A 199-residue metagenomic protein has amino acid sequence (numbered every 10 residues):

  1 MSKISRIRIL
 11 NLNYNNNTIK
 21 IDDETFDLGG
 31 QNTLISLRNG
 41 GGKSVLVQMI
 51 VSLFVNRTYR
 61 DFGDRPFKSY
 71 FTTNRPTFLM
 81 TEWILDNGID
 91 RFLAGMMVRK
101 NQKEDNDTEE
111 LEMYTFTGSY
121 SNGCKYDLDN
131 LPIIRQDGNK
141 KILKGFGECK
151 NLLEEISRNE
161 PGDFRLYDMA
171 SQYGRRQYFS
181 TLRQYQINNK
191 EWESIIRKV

Functional and structural regions predicted by a protein language model:
M1-R165, K190: Extreme N-terminal "head/tail" segments of very large remodeling/mechanoenzyme assemblies
D168-V199: Extended assembly-interface/linker segments at domain junctions
